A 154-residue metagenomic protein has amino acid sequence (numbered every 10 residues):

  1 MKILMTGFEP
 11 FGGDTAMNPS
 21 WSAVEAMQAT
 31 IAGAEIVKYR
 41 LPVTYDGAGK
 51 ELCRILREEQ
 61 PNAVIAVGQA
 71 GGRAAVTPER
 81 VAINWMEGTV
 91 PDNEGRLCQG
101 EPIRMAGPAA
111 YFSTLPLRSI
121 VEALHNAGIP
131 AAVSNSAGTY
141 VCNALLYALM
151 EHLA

Functional and structural regions predicted by a protein language model:
M1-A137, H152: N-terminal catalytic or cofactor-binding beta/alpha core of small enzyme domains
G138-C142: Small/polar glycine-rich anion-binding or flexible loop at a beta-alpha turn
A144-A154: Active-site-adjacent mobile loop/cap segments within catalytic or ligand-binding domains
